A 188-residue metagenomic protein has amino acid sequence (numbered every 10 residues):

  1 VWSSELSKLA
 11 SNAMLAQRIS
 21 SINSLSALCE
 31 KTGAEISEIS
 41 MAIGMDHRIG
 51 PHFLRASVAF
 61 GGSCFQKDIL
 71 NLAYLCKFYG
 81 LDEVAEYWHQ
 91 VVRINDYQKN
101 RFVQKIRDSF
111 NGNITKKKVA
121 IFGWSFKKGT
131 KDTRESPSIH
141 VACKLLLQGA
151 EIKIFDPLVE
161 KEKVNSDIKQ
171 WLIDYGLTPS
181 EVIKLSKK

Functional and structural regions predicted by a protein language model:
V1-K188: Structural/interface elements that position substrates and couple domains in central-metabolism enzymes
